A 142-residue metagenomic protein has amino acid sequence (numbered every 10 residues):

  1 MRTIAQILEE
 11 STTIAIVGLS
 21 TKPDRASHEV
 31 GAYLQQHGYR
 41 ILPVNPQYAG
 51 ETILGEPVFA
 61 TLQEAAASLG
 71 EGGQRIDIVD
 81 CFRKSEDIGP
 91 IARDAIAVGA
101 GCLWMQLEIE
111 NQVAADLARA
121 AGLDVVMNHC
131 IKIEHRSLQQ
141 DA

Functional and structural regions predicted by a protein language model:
M1, T52-G89: Glycine-rich, highly charged phosphate/nucleotide-binding loops
I14-A15: Conserved beta-strand elements of the Class I
D24-R25, A32-I53: NAD(P)-binding Rossmann-fold cofactor-contacting core
H37-Y39, V98-L103, A121-L123: A short helix->loop->beta-strand "cap" motif at the edges of active sites that frequently abuts
L42-N45, L103-L107: Short internal beta-strands
D87-M105: Rossmann-fold NAD(P) dinucleotide-binding segment
L107-H135, Q139-D141: Rossmann-fold NAD(P)-binding glycine/threonine-rich loop
